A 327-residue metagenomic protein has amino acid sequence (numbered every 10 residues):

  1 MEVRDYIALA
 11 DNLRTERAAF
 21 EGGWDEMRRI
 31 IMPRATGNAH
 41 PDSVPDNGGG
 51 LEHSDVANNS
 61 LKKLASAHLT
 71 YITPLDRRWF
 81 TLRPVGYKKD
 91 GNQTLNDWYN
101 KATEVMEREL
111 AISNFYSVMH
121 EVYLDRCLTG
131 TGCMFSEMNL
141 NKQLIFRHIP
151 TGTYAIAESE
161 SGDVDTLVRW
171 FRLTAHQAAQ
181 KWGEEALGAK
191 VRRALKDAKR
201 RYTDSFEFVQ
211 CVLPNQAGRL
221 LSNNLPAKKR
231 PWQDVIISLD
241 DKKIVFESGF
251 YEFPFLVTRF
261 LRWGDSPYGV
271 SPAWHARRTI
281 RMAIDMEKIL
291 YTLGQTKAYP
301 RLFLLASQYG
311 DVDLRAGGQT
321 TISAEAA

Functional and structural regions predicted by a protein language model:
M1-E207: Extended, helix-rich architectural segments
D5, R29, L82, L144 (+10 more regions): Hydrophobic transmembrane signal anchors and adjacent membrane-proximal interface regions, especially in viral
V44, G48, A57, R78 (+6 more regions): Intrinsically disordered, low-complexity regions of eukaryotic proteins
C127-L128, S136-N141, E160, C211-R219 (+2 more regions): Short, flexible beta-strand-to-coil junctions
N141-F146, G162-D165, Q177-K181, Q216-N223 (+2 more regions): Short, surface-exposed beta-strand/loop "edge" segments at domain boundaries and coil↔beta transitions
R219-A327: Extended, charged amphipathic alpha-helical segments
